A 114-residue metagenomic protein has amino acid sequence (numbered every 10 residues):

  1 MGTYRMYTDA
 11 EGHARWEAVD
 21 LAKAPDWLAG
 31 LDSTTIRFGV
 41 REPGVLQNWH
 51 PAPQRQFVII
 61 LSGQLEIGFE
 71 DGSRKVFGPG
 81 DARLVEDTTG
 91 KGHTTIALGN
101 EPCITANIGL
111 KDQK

Functional and structural regions predicted by a protein language model:
M1-V40: A short, N-terminal "cap"/entry segment at the start of jelly-roll beta-barrel domains of the cupin/DSBH fold
A10-E11, L61, E70: Short, ordered coil/turn segments that flank beta-strands lining enzyme active or ligand-binding pockets
D20-A24, T34-A52, E86-G90, D112-K114: Conserved short histidine dyad/triad with adjacent acidic residue
D26-G30, L46-A52, G68-F69, K75-V76 (+1 more regions): Short histidine-centered beta-strand/loop micro-motifs that create catalytic or ligand/metal-coordination sites
V40-R41, P51-I67, G109: Short, conserved beta-strand element in jelly-roll/cupin
L46-Q47, Q64-G68, A82, Q113: Short beta-strand segments in beta-sandwich/barrel cores
E70-T88: Short acidic-glycine-tyrosine-enriched beta hairpin
L84-T88, T94, L98-K114: A short hydrophobic beta-strand segment most commonly corresponding to one strand of the jelly-roll/cupin
